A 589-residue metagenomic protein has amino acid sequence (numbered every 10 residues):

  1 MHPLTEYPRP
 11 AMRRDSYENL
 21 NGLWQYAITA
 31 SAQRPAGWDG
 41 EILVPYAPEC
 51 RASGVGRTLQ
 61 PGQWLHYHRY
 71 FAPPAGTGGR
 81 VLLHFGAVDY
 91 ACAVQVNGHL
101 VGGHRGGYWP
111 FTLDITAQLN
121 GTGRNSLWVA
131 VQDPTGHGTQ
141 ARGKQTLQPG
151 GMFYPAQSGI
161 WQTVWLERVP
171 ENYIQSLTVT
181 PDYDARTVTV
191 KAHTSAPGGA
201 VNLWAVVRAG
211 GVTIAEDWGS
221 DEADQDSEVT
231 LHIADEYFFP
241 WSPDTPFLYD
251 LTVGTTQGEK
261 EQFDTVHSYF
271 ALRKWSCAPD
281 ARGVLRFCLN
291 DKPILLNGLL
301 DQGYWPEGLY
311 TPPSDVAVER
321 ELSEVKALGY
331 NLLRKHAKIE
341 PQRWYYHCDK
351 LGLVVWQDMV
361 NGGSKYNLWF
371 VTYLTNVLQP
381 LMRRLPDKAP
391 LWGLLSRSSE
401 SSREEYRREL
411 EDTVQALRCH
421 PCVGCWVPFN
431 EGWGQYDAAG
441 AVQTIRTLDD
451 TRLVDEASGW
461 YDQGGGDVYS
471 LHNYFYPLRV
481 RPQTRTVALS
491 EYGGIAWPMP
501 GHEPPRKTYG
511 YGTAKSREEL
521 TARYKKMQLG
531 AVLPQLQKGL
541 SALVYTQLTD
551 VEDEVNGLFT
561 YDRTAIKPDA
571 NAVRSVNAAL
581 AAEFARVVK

Functional and structural regions predicted by a protein language model:
M1-H347, L351-V355, E409, G424-C425 (+4 more regions): Secreted/periplasmic carbohydrate-active enzymes, especially glycoside hydrolases
L332-N577, E583-V588: Substrate-binding/catalytic cleft of secreted carbohydrate-active enzymes, primarily glycoside hydrolases
